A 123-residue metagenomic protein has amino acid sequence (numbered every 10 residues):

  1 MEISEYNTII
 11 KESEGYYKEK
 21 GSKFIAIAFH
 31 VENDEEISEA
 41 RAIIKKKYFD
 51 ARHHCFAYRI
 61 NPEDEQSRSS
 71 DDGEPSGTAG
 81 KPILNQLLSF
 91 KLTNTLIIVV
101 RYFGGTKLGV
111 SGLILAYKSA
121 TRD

Functional and structural regions predicted by a protein language model:
M1-T78: C-terminal regulatory domains involved in ligand/effector binding and gene-expression control
K11, V31, I60-P62, N85 (+3 more regions): Generic structural "secondary-structure junction" signal
S38, G77, K81, S111-S119: Short, well-ordered alpha-helical segments
K45, L87-L92, K118, R122: Signal for well-folded cores of large energy- and translation-related assemblies
A51-C55, K81-L84, T121-D123: Glycine-rich loops and low-complexity Gly/Arg-rich segments that provide flexible linkers or classic glycine-based
D71-T106: Conserved interaction-surface patches within small, structured recognition/assembly domains
L96-V99, G105-D123: Glycine- and Gly-Pro-enriched alpha-helical subdomains that act as flexible, kink-prone "lid/hinge" or packing modules
